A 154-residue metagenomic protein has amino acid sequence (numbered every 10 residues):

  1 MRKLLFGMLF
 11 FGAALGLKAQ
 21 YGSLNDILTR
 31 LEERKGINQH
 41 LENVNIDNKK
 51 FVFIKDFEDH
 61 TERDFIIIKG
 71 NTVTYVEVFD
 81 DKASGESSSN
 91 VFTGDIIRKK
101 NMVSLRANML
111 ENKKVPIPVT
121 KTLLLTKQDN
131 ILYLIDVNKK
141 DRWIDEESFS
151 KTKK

Functional and structural regions predicted by a protein language model:
M1-L24: Bacterial Sec-dependent N-terminal signal peptides
Q20-V91, R106-K154: Lipid interaction determinants
D95-M102, K127: A short, structured loop/turn motif at beta-sheet edges
